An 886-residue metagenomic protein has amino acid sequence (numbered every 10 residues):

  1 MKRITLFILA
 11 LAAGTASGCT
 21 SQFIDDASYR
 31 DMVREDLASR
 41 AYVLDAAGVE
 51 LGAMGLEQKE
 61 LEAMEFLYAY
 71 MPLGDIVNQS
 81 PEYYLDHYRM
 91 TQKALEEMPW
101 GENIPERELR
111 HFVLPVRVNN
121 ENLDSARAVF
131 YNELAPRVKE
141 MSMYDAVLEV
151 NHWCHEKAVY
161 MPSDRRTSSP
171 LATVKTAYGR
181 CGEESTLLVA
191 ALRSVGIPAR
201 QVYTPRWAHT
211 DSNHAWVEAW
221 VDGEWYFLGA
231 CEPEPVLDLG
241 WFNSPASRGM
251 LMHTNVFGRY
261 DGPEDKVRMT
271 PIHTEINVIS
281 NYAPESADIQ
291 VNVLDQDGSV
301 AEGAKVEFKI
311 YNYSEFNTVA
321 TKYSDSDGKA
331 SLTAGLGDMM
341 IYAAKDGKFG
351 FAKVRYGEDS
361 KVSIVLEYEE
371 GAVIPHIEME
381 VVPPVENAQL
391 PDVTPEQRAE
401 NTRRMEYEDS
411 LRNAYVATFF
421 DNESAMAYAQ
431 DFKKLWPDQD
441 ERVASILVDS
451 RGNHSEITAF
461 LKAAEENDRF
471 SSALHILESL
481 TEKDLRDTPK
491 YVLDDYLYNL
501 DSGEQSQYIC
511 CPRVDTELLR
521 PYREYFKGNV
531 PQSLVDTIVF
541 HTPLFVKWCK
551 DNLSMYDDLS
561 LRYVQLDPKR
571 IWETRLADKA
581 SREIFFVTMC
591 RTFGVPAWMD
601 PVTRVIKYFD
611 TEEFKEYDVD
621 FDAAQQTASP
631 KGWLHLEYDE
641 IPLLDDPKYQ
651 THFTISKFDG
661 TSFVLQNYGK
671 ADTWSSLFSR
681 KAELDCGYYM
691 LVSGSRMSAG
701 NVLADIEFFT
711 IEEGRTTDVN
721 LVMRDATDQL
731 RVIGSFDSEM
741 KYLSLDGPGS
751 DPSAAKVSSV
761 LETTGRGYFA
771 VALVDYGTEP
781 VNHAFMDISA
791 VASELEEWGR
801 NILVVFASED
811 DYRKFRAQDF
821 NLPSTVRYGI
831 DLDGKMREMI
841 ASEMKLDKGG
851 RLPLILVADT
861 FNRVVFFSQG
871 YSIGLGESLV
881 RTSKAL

Functional and structural regions predicted by a protein language model:
Q22-D25, P136-M141, A146-H152, M161-L171 (+5 more regions): Hydrophobic/aromatic-rich core segments of domains that either
D25-T176, S212, Q397-N401, M405-T574 (+2 more regions): Secondary-structure boundary elements
D222, D327-I341, K345-K348, V354-S360 (+3 more regions): Short Pro-Gly-centered beta-turn/loop motif in secreted/extracellular proteins
A287-G298, G632-D645, L730-V732: A short, amphipathic beta-strand motif
N312-T333, G660-F678: Short, acidic Ser/Thr/Gly-rich low-complexity loop/linker segments typical of extracellular and cell-surface proteins
S759-I788, N801-V805: Short active-site neighborhood of thiol/selenol oxidoreductases, capturing the structured segment around
H783-L822, R837-M839: Structural microenvironment flanking redox-active thiols in thiol-disulfide oxidoreductases
A817-L852: Short, internal strand/loop/helix patches that form the active-site neighborhood or redox-interaction surface
